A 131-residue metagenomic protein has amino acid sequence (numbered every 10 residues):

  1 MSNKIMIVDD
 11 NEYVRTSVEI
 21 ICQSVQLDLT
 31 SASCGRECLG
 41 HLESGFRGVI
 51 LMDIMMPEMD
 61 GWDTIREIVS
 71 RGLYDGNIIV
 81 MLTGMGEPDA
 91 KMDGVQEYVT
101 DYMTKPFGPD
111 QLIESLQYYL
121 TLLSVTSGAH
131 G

Functional and structural regions predicted by a protein language model:
E12-T30: Two-component/phosphorelay signaling modules centered on CheY-like receiver
S31-V49: Acidic, metal-coordinating helix/loop segments flanking the phosphotransfer/catalytic sites of two-component signaling
L51-D53: Active-site T/S-Asp motif of two-component receiver
M56: Receiver (REC) domain active-site loop signature in two-component systems and cognate sites in sensor histidine kinases
F107-L116: C-terminal output helix
